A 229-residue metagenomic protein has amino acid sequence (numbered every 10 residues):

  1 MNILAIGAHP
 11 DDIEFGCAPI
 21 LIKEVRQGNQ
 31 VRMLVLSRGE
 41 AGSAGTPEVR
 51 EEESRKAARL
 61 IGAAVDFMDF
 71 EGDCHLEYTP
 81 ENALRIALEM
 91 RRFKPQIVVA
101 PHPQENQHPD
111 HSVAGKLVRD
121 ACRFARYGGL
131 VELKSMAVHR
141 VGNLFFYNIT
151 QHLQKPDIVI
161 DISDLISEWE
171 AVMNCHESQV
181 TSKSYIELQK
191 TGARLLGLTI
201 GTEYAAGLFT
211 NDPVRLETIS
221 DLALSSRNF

Functional and structural regions predicted by a protein language model:
M1-F93, D221: Active-site rim/loop-helix segments in enzyme catalytic domains that contact anionic ligands
M1-L4, Y78-F229: Metal-dependent de-N-acetylase/amidase catalytic core
